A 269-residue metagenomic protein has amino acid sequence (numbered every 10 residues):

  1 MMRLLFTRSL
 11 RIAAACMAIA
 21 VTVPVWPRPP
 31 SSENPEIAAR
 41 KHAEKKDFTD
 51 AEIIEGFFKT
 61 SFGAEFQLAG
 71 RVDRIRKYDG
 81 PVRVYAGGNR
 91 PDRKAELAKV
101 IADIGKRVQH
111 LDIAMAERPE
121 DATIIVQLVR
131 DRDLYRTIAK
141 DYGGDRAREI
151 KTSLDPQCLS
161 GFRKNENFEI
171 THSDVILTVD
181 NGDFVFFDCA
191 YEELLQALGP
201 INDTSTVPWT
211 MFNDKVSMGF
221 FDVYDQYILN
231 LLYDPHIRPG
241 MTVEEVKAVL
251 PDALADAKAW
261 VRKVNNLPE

Functional and structural regions predicted by a protein language model:
M2-A13: Bacterial N-terminal signal peptides that target proteins for export
A13-V21: Bacterial N-terminal signal peptides
P30, N34-E36, R40-E44, F66-A69 (+2 more regions): Metalloprotease/metallohydrolase-associated module, dominated by Zn2+-dependent proteases
D50-Y78, G161-N165: Compositionally biased P/S/T/G-rich terminal and signal peptide-adjacent segments that lie outside catalytic cores
K59-V72, Y85-A86, E96-A98, K106-D112: N-terminal post-signal-peptidase region of extra-cytosolic proteins
I75-N89: Acidic/histidine-rich, surface-exposed loop or edge segments in extracytoplasmic proteins
A95-V207: Metzincin-family zinc-dependent endopeptidase catalytic domain
